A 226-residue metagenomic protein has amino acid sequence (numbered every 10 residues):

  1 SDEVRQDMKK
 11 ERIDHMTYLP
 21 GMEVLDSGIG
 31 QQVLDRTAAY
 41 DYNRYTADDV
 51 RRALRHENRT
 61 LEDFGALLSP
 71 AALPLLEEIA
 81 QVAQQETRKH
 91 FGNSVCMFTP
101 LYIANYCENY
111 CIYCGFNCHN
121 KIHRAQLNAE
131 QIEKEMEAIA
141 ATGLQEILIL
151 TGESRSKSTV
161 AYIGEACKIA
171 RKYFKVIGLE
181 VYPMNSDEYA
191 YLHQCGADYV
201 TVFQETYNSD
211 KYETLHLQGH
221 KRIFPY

Functional and structural regions predicted by a protein language model:
S1-F98: Flexible, acidic/Gly-rich N-terminal and inter-domain linker regions that tether and position cofactor-handling modules
V33-D48, C107-H119, V181: Short, charged N-terminal helix-start/capping segments
H56, A83, C111, I149 (+1 more regions): Conserved, mostly hydrophobic/aromatic
P70-I79, Q85-F91, G115, Q126-E135 (+1 more regions): A broadly structural signal marking compact, well-ordered functional cores that mediate small-ligand/cofactor/substrate
K89-Q131: Canonical Radical SAM [4Fe-4S] cluster-binding loop centered on the CxxxCxxC motif and its immediate flanking residues
C118-Y226: Core AdoMet radical
